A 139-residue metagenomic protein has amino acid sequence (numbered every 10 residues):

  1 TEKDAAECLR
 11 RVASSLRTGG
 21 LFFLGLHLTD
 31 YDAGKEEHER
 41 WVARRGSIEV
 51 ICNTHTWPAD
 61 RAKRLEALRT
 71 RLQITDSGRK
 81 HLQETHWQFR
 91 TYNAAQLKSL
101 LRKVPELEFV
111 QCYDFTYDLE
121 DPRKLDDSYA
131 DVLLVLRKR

Functional and structural regions predicted by a protein language model:
T1, D30-G34, E120: Short catalytic/ligand-binding loop motif for oxyanion handling, primarily in non-cytosolic enzymes, centered on
T1-D4, R123-L125: Short, solvent-exposed loop/turn segments at secondary-structure boundaries
D4-T18: A short glycine-rich, Lys/Arg-flanked "PGG" loop and its adjoining helix->strand segment in the class I
G19-L26: Conserved beta-strand signature within the Rossmann-like core of class I S-adenosyl-L-methionine
G20, I48, L107-E108: A structural micro-motif
L26-S99: SAM-dependent methyltransferase
Q88-R139: C-terminal lobe and adjacent flexible extensions of AdoMet/dcAdoMet transferase-like proteins
